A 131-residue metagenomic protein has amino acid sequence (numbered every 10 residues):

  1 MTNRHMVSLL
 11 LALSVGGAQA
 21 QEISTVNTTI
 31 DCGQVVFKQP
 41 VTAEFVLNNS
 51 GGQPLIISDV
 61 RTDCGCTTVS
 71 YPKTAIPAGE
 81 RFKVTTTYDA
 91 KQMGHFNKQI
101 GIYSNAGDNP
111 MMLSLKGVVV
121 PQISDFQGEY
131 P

Functional and structural regions predicted by a protein language model:
M1-V7: Bacterial N-terminal signal peptides that target proteins for export
S8-G16: Bacterial N-terminal signal peptides
Q19-P40, E44-V46, G52, G107-P131: Long, low-complexity ectodomains and other extracytoplasmic segments of secretory-pathway proteins
C32-G33, Y71-I76, Y88: Beta-strand-rich interaction surfaces with strong enrichment in secreted/lumenal proteins
F37, A78, Q92-M93: Surface-exposed loops/turns
N49, Y88-A90, S104: Non-cytosolic beta-sheet module surface loops
G52-R81: Surface-exposed binding patches on compact interaction domains or structured appendages
F82-Y88, F96-G101: Ligand-binding face of N-terminal immunoglobulin V-set domains in extracellular IgSF glycoproteins
